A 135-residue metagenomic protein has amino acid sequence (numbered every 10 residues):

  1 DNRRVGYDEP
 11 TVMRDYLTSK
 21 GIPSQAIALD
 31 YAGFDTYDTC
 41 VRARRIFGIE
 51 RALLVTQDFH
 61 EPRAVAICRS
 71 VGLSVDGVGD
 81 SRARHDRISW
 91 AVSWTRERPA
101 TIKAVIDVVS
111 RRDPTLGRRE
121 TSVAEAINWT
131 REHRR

Functional and structural regions predicted by a protein language model:
D1-T95: A structural signal for short, hydrophobic/glycine-enriched beta-strand patches
D76, R98-V105, T121-I127: A general structural signal for short secondary-structure boundary/capping elements
A91-L116: A transmembrane-helix-recognition feature enriched in membrane-embedded lipid enzymes and envelope glyco-/phospholipid
R111-R135: Short linear elements at protein peripheries
